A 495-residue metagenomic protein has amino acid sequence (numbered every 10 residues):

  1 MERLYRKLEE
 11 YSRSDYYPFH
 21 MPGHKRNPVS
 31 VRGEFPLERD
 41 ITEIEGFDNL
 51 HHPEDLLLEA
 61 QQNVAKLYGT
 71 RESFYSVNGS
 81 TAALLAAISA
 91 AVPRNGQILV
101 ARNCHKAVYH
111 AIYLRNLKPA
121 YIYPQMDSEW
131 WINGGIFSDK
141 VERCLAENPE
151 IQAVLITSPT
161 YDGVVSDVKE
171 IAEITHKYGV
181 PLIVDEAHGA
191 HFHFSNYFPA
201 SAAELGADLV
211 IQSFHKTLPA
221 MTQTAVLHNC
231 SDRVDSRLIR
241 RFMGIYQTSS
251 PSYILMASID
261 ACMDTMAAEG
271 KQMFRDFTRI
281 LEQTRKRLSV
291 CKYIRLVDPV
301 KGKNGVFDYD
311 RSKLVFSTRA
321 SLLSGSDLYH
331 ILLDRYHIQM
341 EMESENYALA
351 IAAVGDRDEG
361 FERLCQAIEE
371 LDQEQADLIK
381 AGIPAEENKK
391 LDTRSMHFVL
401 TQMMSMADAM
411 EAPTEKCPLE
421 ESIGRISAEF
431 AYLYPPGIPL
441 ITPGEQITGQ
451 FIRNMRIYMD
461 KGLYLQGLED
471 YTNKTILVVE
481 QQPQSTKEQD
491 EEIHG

Functional and structural regions predicted by a protein language model:
M1-D55, P436: N-terminal "arm"/small-domain region of PLP-dependent enzymes with the aminotransferase-like
L4-E9, V31, H52, L67-T70 (+1 more regions): Conserved PLP-enzyme active-site core in the AAT-like
R26, Y161, K216-T217, D232-V234 (+6 more regions): Short, glycine-/Ser/Thr-/acidic-enriched flexible segments
P36-S80, I476: Conserved N-terminal alpha-helix of the aminotransferase class I/II PLP-enzyme fold
F74-S76, V154-T157, V315, L349-A353: Short glycine-rich or small-residue beta-strand-to-loop segments that form or flank ligand, phosphate, metal/Fe-S
Q283-G467: Conserved C-terminal alpha-helix-loop-beta "cap" of PLP-dependent enzymes that closes/shapes the active-site mouth
L468-P483: Terminal helix/beta-alpha structural elements that buttress the NAD(P)+-binding lobe
K487-G495: Long, low-complexity, intrinsically disordered segments
